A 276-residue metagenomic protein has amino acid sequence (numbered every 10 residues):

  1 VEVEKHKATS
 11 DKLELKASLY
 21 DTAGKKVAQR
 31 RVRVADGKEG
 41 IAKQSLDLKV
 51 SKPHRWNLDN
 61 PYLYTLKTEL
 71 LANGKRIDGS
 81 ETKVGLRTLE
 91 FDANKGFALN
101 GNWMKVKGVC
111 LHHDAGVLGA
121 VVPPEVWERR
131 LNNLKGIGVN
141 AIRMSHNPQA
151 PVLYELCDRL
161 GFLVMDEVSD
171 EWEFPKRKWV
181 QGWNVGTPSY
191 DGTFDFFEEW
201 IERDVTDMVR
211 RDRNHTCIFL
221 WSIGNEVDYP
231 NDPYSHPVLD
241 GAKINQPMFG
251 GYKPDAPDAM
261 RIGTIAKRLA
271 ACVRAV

Functional and structural regions predicted by a protein language model:
V1-L156, L160-V164, D204, F219-L220 (+2 more regions): Secreted/periplasmic carbohydrate-active enzymes, especially glycoside hydrolases
F91-K95, R177, S189, W200-R210: Alpha-helical scaffolding within the catalytic cores of extracellular/periplasmic polymer-degrading hydrolases
L99, W103, G108, E128 (+7 more regions): A sequence-level detector of short, solvent-exposed, charge-rich linear segments
C110-E125, N133, I137-P148, W172-W200 (+2 more regions): The substrate-binding groove and active-site-proximal loops of carbohydrate-active enzymes, especially glycoside
R159, F196-V276: Active-site neighborhood of glycoside hydrolase catalytic domains
L160-F162, Q181-P188, V238-D240: Short, hinge-like loop/turn segments at secondary-structure boundaries
